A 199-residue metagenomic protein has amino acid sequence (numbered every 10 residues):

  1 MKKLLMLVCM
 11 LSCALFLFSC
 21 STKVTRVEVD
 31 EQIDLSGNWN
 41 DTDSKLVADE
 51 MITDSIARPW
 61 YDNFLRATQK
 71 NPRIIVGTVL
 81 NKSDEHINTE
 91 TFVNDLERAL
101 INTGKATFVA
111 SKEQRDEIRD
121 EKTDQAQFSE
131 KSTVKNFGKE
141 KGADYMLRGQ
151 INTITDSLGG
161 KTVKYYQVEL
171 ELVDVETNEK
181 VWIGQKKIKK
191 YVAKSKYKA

Functional and structural regions predicted by a protein language model:
M1-C9: Bacterial N-terminal signal peptides that target proteins for export
F16-S19: C-terminal motif of bacterial Sec signal peptides marking the signal peptidase cleavage site
S21-V24: Bacterial signal peptide processing site
E28-E50: Post-signal peptide N-terminal segment of mature Sec-exported envelope proteins
E50-M51, R73-V79, F128-S157: A short, hydrophobic beta-strand-centered structural micro-motif
D54-F128, T177-I183: N-terminal segment of the mature soluble domain
E169-K180, Q185, V192: C-terminal binding/interaction regions
Y191-A199: A short, polar/charged loop-to-alpha-helix boundary motif
